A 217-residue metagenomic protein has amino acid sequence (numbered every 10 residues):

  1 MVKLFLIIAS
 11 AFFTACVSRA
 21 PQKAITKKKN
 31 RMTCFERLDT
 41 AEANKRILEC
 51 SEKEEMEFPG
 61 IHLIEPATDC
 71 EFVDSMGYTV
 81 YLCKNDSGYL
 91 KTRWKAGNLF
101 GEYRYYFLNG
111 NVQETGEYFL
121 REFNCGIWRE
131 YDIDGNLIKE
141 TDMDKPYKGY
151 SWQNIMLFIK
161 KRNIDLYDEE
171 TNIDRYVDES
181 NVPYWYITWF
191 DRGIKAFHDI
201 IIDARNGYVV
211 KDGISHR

Functional and structural regions predicted by a protein language model:
M1-K29: Bacterial Sec-dependent N-terminal signal peptides
R19-F107, N111-L120, C125-E130, L137-D144 (+4 more regions): Periodic aromatic/glycine/histidine/acidic cluster detector with a strong bias toward beta-strand repeat architectures
